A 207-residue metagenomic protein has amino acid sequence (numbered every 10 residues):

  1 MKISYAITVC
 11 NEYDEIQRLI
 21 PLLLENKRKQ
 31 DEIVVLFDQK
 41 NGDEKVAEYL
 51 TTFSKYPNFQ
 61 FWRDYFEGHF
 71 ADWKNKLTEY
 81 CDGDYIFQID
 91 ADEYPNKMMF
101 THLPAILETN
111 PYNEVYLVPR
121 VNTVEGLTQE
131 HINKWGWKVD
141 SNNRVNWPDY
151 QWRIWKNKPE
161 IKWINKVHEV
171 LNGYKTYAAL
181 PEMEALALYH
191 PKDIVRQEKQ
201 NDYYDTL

Functional and structural regions predicted by a protein language model:
M1-E25: N-proximal low-complexity "stem/linker" segments adjacent to membrane-targeting elements
P21-R63: Acidic donor-binding segment of Leloir-type glycosyltransferases
E25, E79-Y80: Solvent-exposed polar/charged
D38, I89-D90: Active-site acidic Asp-centered loop
R63-F70: Short, acidic/glycine-rich phosphate-metal binding loop used to engage nucleotide
F70-T78, Y94-L207: Catalytic-site signature of metal-activated, phosphate-bearing donor transferases, centered on the GT-A/GT-A-like
I86: Short aromatic/hydrophobic "clamp" motif used to bind/position activated sugar donors
